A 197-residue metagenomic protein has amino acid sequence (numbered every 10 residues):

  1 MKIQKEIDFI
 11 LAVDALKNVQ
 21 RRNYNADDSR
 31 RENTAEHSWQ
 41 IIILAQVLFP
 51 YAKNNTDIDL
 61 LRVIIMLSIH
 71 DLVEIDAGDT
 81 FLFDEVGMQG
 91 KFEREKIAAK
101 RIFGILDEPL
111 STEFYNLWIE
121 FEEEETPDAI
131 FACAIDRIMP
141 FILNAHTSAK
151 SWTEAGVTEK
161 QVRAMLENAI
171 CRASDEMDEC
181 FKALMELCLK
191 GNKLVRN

Functional and structural regions predicted by a protein language model:
M1-N197: Alpha-helical, largely C-terminal catalytic domains that coordinate divalent metal ions via clustered Asp/Glu/His
